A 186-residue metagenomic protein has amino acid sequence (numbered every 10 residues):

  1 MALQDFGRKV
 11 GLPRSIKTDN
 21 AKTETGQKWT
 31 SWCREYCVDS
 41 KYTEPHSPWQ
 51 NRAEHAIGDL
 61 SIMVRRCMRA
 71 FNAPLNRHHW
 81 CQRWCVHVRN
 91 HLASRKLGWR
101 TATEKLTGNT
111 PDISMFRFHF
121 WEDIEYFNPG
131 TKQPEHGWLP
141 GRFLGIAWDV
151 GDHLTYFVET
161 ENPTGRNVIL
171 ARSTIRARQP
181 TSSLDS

Functional and structural regions predicted by a protein language model:
M1-S186: Nucleic-acid-interacting cores, centered on viral/eukaryotic replication and modification enzymes
